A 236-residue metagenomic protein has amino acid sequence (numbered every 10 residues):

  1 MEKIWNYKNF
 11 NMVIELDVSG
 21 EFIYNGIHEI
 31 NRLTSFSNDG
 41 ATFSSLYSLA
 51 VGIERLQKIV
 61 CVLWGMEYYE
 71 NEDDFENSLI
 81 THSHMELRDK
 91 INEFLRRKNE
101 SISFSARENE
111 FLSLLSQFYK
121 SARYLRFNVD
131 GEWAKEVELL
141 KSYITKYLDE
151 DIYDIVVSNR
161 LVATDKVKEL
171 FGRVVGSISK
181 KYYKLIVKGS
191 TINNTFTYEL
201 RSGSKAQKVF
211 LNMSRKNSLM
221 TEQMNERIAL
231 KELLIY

Functional and structural regions predicted by a protein language model:
M1-L49, C61-S78: Charged alpha-helical initiation segments
E2, Y7, N11, Y68-Y236: Long, charged low-complexity segments
Y24, H28-N31, Q57-G65, K120-A134: Charged/polar positions within long, soluble alpha-helices
